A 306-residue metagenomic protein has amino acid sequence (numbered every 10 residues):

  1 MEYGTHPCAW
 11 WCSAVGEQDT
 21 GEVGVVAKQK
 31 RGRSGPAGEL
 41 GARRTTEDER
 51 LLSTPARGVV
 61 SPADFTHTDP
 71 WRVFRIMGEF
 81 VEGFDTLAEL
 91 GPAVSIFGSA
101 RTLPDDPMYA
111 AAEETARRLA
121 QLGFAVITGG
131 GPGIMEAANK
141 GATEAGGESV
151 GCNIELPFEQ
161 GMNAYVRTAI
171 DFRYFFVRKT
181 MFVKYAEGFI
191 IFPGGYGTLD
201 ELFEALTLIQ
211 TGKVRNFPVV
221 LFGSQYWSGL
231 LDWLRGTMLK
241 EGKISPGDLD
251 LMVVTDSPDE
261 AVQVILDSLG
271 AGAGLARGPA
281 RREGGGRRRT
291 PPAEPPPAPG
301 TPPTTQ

Functional and structural regions predicted by a protein language model:
A27-C152: Glycine-rich beta-alpha loop segments
G133-F192: Acidic/glycine-enriched connector segments
E148-E159, F192, L206-W233, P246-G247: Short, acidic/small-residue loops that bind anionic groups at enzyme active sites
R173-Q225, L269-G274: Active-site/ligand-binding-proximal alpha/beta "capping" segment
L221-Q306: C-terminal functional extensions of proteins
